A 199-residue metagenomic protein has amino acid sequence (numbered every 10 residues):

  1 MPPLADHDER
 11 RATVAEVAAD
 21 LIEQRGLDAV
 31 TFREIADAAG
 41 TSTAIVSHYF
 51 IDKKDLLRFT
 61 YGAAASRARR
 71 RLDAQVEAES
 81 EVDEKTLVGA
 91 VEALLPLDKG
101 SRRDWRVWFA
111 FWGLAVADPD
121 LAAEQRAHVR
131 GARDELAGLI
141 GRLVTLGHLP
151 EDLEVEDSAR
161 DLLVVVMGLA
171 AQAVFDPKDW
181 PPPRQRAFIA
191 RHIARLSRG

Functional and structural regions predicted by a protein language model:
M1-E9: N-terminal intrinsically disordered/low-complexity leader segments
P2-P3, R102, D120-R126, R130 (+1 more regions): Hydrophobic/aromatic-rich alpha-helical bundle segments in the mid-to-C-terminal region
T13, V17-F59: Helix-turn-helix
T13, V17-R25, R71-Q75, V107 (+2 more regions): Solvent-exposed, amphipathic alpha-helical segments
F59, R70-W105, V155-L162: Hydrophobic alpha-helical connector segments
G62-A68: Short, basic, alpha-helical segments at the C-terminal edge of helix-turn-helix-like DNA-binding modules
G89-G138: Short secondary-structure transition hinges
